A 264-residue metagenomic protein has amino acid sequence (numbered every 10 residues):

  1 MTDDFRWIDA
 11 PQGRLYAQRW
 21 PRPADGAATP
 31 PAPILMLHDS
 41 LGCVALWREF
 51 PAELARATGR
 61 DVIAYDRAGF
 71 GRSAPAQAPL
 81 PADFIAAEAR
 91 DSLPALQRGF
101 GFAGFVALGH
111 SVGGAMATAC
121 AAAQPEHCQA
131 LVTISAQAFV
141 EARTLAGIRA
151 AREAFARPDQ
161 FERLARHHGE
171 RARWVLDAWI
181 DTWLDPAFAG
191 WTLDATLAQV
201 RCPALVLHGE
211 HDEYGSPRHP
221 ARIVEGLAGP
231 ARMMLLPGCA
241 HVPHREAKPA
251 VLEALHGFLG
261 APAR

Functional and structural regions predicted by a protein language model:
M1-L35, G59-R60, G260-R264: Alpha/beta-hydrolase fold catalytic core
W20-P75: Conserved HGGG/HGGXW glycine-rich cap/lid loop of the alpha/beta-hydrolase fold
A64-F105: Active-site loop/oxyanion-hole signature of alpha/beta-hydrolase fold enzymes
T118-A123, H127-D159: Flexible "cap/lid" loop of the alpha/beta hydrolase fold
V200, V206-H208: Short beta-strand/loop motif that positions the catalytic acidic residue of the alpha/beta-hydrolase fold
C202, S216-E225: Short alpha-helix in the alpha/beta-hydrolase fold that links the catalytic acid
H211-G215: Acidic catalytic loop of the alpha/beta-hydrolase fold
C239-L252: Catalytic histidine-centered segment of alpha/beta-hydrolase-like enzymes
